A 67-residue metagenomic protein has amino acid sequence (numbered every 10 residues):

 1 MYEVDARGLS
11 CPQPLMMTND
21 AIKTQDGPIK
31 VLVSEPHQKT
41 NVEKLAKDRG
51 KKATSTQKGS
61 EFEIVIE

Functional and structural regions predicted by a protein language model:
M1, P28, G59-E63: A generic structural signal for beta-strand entry/edge sites
M1-Q25: An N-terminal amphipathic alpha-helical segment
Q13-D20, P36-R49: Amphipathic alpha-helical interaction surfaces in cytosolic regulatory modules
I22, K44, S55-Q57: Sterically constrained small-residue positions within well-ordered secondary structures of folded domains
I22-S34: Short glycine-rich, basic-tinged beta-strand/loop micro-motifs
A53-E67: C-terminal edge-of-domain segments
